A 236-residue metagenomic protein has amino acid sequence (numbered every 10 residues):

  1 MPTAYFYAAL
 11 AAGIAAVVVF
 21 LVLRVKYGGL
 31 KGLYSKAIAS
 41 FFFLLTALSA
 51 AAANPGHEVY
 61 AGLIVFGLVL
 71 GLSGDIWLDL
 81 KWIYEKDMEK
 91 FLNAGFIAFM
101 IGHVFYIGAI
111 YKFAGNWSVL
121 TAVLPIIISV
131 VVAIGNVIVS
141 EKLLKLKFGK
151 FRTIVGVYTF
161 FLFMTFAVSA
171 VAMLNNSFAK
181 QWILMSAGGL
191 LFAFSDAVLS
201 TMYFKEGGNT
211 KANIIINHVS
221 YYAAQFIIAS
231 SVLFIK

Functional and structural regions predicted by a protein language model:
M1-K236: Polytopic alpha-helical membrane-helix bundles and their juxtamembrane interface segments in multi-pass membrane
